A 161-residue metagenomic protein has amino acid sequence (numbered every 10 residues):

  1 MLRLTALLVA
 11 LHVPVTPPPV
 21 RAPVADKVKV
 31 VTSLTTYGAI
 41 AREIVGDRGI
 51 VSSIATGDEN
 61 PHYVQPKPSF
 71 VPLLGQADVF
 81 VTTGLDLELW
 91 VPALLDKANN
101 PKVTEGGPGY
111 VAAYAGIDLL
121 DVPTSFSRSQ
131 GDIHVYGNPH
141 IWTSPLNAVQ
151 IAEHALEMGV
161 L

Functional and structural regions predicted by a protein language model:
M1-L8: Sec-dependent signal peptide recognition, specifically the positively charged N-region followed immediately by
V9-V13: Hydrophobic core
P17-L161: Extracytoplasmic metal-acquisition and chelation regions
